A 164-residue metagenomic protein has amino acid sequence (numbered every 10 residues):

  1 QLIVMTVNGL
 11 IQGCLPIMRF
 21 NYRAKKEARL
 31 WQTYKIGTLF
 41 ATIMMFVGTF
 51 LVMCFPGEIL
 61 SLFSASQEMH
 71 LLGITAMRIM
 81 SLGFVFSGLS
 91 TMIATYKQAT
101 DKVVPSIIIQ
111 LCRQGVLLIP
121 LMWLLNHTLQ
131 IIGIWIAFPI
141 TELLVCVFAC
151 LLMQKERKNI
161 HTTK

Functional and structural regions predicted by a protein language model:
Q1-F50, C54-P56, S87-S106: Small-residue-rich hydrophobic transmembrane alpha-helices
Q1-I3, Q67-I93, C112: Alpha-helical transmembrane segments of multi-pass membrane proteins
V4, M44, G48, V52 (+3 more regions): Alpha-helical transmembrane segments of multipass membrane proteins
Q32-I43, I74-L82, I108, C112 (+2 more regions): Internal alpha-helical transmembrane segments of multi-pass membrane proteins, especially GPCRs
V47-H70, I74: Short membrane-interface helical motifs at transmembrane helix boundaries in multi-pass membrane transporters
V52, T95, L121-M122, A149-M153: Structural signal for membrane-spanning alpha-helices in multi-pass inner-membrane proteins, emphasizing helix cores
P56, V104, Q114-V147: Membrane-interface helix-loop junctions in multi-pass transport and translocation proteins
E142-K164: Multi-pass alpha-helical transporter architecture, strongest for 12-TM Major Facilitator/SLC carriers used
